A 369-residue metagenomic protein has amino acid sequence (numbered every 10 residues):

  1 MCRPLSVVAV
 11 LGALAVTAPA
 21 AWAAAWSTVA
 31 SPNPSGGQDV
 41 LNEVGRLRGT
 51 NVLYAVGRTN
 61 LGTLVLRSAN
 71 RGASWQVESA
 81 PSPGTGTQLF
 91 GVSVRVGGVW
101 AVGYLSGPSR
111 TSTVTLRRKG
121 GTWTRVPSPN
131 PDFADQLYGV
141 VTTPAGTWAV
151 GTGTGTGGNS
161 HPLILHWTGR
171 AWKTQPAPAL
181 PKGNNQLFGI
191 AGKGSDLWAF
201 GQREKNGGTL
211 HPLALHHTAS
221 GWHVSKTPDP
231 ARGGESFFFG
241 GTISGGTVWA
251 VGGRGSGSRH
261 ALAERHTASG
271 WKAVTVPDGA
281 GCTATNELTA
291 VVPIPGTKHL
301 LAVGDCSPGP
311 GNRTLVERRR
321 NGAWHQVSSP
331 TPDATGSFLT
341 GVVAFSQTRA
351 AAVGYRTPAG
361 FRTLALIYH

Functional and structural regions predicted by a protein language model:
M1-A24: Secretory targeting and sorting signals
W22-H369: Residue-level hotspots at or immediately adjacent to binding/recognition sites across diverse folds
